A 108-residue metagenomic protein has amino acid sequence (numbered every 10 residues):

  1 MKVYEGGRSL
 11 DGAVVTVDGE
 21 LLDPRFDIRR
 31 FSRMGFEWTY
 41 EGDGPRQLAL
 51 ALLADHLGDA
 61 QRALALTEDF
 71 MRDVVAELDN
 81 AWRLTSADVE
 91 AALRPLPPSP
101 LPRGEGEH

Functional and structural regions predicted by a protein language model:
M1-K2: Long, low-hydrophobicity ectodomains and other hydrophilic envelope-associated domains
G6-G7, D11-D69: Amphipathic alpha-helical packing elements
G58-L96: Short, compact, well-ordered microdomains
R103-H108: A cross-taxon signal for low-complexity, glycine/charged-rich
